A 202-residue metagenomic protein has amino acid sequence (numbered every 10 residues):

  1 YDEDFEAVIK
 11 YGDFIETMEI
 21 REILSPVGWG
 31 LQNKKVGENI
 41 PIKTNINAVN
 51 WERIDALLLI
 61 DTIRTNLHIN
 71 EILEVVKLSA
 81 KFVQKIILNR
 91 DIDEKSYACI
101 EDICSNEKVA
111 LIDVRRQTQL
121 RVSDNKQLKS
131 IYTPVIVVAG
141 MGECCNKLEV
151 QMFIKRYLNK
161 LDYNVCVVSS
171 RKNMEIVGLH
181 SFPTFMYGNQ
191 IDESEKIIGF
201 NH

Functional and structural regions predicted by a protein language model:
Y1-L88, I92-I103, T118-G140, C144 (+1 more regions): Flexible phosphate-sensing "switch/lid" loops adjacent to ATP/NTP-binding sites across phosphate-transfer
N106-T118: A glycine-rich helix N-cap at a beta->alpha junction
